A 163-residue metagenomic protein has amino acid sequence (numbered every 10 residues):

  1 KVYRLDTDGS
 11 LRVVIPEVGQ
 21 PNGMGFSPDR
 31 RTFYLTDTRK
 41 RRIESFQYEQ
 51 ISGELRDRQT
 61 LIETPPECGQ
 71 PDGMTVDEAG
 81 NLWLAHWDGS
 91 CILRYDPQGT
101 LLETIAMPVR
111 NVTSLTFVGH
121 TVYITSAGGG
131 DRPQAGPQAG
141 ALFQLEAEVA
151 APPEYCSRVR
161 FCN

Functional and structural regions predicted by a protein language model:
K1-V2, L11-F33, T64-N81, V109-V122 (+2 more regions): Beta-rich, blade/repeat-based domains predominating in secreted/periplasmic proteins but also intracellular
K1-Y3, R42-E44, C91-L93, Q138-F143: A short loop-to-beta-strand structural motif that recurs across blades of beta-propeller domains
L5-D8, L93-T104, R110-V122, C162-N163: Flexible "stalk/tail and boundary" regions
S10-P16, D57-T64, T100-I105: A short beta-strand motif characteristic of beta-propeller blades
T38, Y48, W87, A127-G129 (+1 more regions): Short loop/turn segments immediately following the C-termini of beta-strands
T38-R41, W87-D88, P133-Q138: Short, solvent-exposed loop/turn segments at conserved positions within beta-propeller repeat blades
F46-E54, E146-P152: Short loop/turn segments immediately following beta-strands, especially the blade-tip and inter-blade linker loops
S114-N163: Blade-level signature of beta-propeller repeat domains, shared across WD40, Kelch, NHL, RCC1 and BNR/Asp-box propellers
